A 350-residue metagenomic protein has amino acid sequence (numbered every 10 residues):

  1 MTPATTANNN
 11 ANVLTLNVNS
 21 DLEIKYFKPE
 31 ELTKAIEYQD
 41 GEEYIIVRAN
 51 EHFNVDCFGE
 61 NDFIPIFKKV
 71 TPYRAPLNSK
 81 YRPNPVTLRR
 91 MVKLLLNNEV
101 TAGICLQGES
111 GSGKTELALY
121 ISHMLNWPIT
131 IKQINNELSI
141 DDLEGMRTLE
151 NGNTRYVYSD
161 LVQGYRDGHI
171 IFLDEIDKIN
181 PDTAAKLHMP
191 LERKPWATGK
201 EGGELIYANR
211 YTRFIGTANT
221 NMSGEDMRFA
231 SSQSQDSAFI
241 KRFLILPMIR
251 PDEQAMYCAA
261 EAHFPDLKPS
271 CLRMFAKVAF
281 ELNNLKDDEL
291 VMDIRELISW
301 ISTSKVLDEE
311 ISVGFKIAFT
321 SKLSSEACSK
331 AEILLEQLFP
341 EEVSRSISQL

Functional and structural regions predicted by a protein language model:
M1-L350: C-terminal regulatory/interaction module of P-loop NTP-utilizing enzymes
